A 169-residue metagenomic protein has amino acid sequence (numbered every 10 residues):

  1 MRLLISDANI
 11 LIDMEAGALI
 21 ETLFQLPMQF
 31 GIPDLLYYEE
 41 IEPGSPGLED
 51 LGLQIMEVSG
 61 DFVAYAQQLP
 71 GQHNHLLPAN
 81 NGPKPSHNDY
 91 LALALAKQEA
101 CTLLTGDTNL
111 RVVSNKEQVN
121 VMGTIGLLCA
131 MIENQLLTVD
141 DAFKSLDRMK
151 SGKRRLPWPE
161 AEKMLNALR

Functional and structural regions predicted by a protein language model:
R2-C101, T108, P159, K163-R169: Active-site-proximal, substrate-binding regions of enzyme catalytic domains and RNA-binding/basic surfaces
T102-T105, M122-G123: Short hydrophobic alpha-helical runs that function as membrane-insertion/retention elements
R111-R169: Acidic, PIN/NYN-like endoribonuclease modules and their adjacent C-terminal/linker elements
